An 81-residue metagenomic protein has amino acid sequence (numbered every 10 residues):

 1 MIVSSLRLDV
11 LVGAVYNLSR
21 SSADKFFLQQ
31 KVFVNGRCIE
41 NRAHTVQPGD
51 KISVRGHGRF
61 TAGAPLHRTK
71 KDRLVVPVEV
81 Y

Functional and structural regions predicted by a protein language model:
I2-P48, H57, A64-H67: A basic, amphipathic helix-loop patch mediating RNA/tRNA/ribosome contacts
F60-Y81: Short, compositionally biased
